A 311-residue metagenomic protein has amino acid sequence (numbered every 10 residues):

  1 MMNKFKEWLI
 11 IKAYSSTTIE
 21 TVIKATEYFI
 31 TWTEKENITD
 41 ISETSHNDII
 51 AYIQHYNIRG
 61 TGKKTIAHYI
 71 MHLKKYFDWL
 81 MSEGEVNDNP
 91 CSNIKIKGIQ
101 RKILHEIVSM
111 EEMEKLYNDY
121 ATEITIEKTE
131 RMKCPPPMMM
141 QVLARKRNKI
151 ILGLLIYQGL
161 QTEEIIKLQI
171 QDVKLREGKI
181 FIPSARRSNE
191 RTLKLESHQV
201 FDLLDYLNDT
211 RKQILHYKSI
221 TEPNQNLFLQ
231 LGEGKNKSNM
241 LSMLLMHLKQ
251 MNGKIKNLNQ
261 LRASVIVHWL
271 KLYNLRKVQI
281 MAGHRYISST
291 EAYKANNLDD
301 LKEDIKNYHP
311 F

Functional and structural regions predicted by a protein language model:
M1-F311: Conserved catalytic core of the tyrosine transesterase superfamily
